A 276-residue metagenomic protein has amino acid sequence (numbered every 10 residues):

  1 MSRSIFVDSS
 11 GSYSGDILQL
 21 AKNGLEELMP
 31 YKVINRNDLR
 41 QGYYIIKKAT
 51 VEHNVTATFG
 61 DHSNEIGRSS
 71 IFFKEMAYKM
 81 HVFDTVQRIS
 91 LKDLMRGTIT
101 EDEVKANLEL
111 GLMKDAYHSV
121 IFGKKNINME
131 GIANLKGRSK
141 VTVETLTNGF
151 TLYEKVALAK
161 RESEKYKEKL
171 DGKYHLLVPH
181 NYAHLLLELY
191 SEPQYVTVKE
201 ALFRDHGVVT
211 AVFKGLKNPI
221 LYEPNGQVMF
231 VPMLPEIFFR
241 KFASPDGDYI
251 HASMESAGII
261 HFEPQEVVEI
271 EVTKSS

Functional and structural regions predicted by a protein language model:
M1-Y13, Q19, E269-S276: Intrinsically disordered, low-complexity terminal tails
D8-V86: Assembly/oligomerization interface modules of large self-assembling protein complexes
T85-K92, L176-Y182, E263-P264: Helix N-cap / beta->alpha transition motif
V86-L158: Alpha-helical scaffold segments that mediate packing/assembly in large oligomeric complexes
K125-M129, N181-L185, P264-E266: Short, catalytically relevant binding-site loops at active-site mouths
F150-L234: Extended oligomerization regions of viral-like shell subunits
V231-S276: Hydrophobic, glycine-enriched assembly/anchoring segments
